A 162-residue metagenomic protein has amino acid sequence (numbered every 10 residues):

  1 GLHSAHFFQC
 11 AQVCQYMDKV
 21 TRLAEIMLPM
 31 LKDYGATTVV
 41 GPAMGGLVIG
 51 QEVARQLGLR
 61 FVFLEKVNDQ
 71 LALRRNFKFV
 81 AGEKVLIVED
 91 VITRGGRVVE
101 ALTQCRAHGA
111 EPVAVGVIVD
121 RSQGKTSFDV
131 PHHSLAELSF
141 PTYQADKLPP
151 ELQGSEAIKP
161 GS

Functional and structural regions predicted by a protein language model:
L2-S162: PRPP-associated nucleotide enzymes
